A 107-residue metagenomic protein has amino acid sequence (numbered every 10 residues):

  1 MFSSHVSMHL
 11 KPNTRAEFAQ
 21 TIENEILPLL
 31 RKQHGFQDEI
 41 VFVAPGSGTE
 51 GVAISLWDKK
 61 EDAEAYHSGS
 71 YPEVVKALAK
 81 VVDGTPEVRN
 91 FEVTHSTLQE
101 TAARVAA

Functional and structural regions predicted by a protein language model:
F2, H9-K11, D38-T49, K76-A107: Glycine-rich beta-strand-turn "strand-cap" elements at beta-sheet edges
S7-P12, S55-D58: Short beta-strand-to-loop capping motifs
P12-N13, Q33: Short acidic-aromatic low-complexity motifs
N13-A19, A63-A65: Short, conserved charged micro-motifs
F18, I22, F42-V43: Hydrophobic alpha-helical segments with strong N-terminal bias
N24-Q37, S47, L56-N90: An amphipathic, aromatic/His-enriched active-site/gating alpha helix that lines ligand/cofactor pockets
